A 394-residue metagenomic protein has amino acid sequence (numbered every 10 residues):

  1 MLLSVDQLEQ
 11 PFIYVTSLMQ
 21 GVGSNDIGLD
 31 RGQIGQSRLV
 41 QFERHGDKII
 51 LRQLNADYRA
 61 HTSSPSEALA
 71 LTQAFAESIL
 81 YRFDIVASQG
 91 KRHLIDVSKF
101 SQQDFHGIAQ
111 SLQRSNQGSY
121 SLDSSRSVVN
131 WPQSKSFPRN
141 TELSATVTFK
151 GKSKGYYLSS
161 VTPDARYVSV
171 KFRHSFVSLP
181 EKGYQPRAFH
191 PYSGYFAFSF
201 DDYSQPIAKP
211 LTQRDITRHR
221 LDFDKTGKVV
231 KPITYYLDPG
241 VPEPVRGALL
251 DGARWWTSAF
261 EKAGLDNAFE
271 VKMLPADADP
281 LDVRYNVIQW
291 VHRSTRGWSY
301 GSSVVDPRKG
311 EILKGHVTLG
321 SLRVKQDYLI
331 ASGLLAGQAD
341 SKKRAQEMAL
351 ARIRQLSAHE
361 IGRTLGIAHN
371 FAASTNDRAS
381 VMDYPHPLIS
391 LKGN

Functional and structural regions predicted by a protein language model:
M1, G264-P275, N370-R378: Short, glycine/acidic-rich hinge or "gate" loops at secondary-structure transitions that mediate conformational
S4-V241, L250, A259, A268 (+2 more regions): Auxiliary tRNA-acceptor-end handling modules of aminoacyl-tRNA synthetases
P242-E243, A372: Short strand->helix junction
V245-G247: Ordered core of a single globular domain
D251-T257, G310, A351-N370: Active-site recognition of the HExxH zinc-binding catalytic motif
T257-A268, G297, L365-A372: Secondary-structure transition/capping motifs at alpha-helix termini and the adjoining loop/turn into the next element
S374-N394: Conserved catalytic/binding loops enriched for acidic/polar residues
